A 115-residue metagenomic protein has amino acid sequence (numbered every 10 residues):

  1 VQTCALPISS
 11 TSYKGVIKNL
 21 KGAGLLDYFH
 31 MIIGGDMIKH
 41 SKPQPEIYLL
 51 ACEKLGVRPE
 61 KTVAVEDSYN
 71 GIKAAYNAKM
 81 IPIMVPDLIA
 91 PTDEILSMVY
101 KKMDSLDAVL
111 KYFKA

Functional and structural regions predicted by a protein language model:
V1-L6: Short, small-residue-biased leader/transition segments that mark boundaries at the very start of proteins
S9-T11: Conserved phosphate-coupling serine/threonine residues in phosphotransfer and NTP-handling enzymes
Y13, I17-A115: Asp-based, Mg2+/Mn2+-dependent phosphohydrolase catalytic module
